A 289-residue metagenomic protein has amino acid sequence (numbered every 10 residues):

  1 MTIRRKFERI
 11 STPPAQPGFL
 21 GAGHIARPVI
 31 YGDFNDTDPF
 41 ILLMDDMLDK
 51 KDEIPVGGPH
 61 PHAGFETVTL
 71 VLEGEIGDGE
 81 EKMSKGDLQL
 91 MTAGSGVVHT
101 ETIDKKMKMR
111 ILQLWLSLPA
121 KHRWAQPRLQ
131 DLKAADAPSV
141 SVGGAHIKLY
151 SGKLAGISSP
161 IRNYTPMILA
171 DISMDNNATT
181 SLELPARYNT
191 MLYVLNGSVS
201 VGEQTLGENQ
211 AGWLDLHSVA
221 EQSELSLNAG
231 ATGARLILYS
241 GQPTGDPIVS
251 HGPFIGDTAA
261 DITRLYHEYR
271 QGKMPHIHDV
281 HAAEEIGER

Functional and structural regions predicted by a protein language model:
M1-R289: Jelly-roll (double-stranded beta-helix
